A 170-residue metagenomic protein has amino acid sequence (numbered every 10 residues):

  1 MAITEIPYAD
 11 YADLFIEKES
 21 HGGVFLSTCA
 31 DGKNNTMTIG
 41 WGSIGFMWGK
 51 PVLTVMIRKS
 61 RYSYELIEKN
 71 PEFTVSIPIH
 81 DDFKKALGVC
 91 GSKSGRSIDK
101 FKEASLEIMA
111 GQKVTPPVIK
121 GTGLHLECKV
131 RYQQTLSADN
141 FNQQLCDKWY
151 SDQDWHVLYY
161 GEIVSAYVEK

Functional and structural regions predicted by a protein language model:
M1-I39, S43-K170: Active-site-proximal mixed secondary-structure blocks
